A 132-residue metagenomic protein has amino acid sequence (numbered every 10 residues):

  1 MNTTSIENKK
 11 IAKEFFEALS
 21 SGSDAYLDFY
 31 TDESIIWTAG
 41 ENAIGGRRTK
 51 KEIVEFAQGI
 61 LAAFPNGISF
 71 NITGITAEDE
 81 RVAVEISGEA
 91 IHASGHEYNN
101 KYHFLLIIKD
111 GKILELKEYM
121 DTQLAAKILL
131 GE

Functional and structural regions predicted by a protein language model:
M1-D28, D32, G131-E132: Short, low-complexity N-terminal intrinsically disordered segments enriched in polar/charged residues
L27-E33, A77-E80, I107-I113: Short, solvent-exposed coil/turn segments at beta-strand boundaries
T31-E78: A solvent-exposed, acidic/Ser-Thr-rich amphipathic alpha-helical stretch
S69-F70, Y98-H103: Short, surface-exposed coil-to-beta transition loops
D79-G88: A short hydrophobic beta-strand element
G88-A90, I108: Hydrophobic beta-strand positions in extracellular immunoglobulin-like domains
A90-E97: Short, cysteine-centered beta-strand-loop-beta hairpins and adjacent loop/turn segments enriched in charged/polar
F104-K127: Short beta-strand edge/turn micro-motifs at domain boundaries
